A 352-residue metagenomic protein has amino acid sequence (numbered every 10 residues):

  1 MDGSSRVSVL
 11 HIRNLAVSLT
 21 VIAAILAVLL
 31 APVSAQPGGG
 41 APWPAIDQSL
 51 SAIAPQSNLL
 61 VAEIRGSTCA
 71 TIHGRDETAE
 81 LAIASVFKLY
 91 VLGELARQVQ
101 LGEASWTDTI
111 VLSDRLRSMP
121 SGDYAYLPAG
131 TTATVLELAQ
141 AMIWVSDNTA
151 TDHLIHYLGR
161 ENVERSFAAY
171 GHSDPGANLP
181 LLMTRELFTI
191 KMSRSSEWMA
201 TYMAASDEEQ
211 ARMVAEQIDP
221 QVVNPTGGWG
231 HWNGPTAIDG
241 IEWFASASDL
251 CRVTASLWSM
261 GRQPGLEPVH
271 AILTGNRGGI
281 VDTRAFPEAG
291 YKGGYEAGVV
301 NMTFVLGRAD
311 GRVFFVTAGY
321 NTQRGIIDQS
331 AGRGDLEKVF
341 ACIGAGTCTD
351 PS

Functional and structural regions predicted by a protein language model:
G3-R6, A82: Acyl-donor-binding surface of acyltransferase catalytic domains
S5-Q36: Secretory targeting and sorting signals
L19, A79-A82, E288: Hydrophobic/aromatic side chains embedded in well-ordered alpha-helices
A24, L81, D239: Generic anion/oxyanion-binding catalytic loop in active/binding sites
A35-F188: Active-site-adjacent loops and short helices of periplasmic peptidoglycan-processing enzymes
G38-Q48, G228-S352: Structured C-terminal helix/loop/strand segments within mature extracytoplasmic catalytic/sensor domains
V145, T149-T254: Mid-domain, small-residue-enriched loop/turn segments at the edges of structured enzyme/sensor domains
